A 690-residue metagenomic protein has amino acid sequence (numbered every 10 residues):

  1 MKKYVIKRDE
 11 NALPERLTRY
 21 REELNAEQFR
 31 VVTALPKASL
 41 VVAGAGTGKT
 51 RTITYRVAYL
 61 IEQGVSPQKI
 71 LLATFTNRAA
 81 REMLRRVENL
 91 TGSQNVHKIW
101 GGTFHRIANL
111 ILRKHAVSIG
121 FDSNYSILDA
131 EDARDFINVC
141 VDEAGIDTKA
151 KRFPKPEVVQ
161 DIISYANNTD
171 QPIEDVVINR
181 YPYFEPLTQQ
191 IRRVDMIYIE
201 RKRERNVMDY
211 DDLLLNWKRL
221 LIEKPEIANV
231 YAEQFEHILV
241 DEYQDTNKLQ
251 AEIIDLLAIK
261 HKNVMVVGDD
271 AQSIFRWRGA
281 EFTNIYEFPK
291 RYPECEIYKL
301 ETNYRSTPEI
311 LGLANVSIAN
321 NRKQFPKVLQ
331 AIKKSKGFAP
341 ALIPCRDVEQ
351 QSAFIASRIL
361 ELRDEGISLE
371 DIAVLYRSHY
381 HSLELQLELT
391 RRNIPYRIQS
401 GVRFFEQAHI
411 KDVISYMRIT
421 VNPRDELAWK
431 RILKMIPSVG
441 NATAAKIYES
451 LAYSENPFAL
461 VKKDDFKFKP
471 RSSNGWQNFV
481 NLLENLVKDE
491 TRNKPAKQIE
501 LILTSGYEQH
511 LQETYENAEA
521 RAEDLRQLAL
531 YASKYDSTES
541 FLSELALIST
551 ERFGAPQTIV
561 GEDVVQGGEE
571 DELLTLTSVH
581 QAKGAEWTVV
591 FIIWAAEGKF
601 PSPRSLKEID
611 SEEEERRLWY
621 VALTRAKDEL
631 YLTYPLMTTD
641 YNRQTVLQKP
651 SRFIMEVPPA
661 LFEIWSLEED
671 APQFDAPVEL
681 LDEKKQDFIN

Functional and structural regions predicted by a protein language model:
M1-E15, E663-N690: Acidic, low-complexity intrinsically disordered tails
M1-S123, I127, N229, G312-N315: P-loop NTPase Walker
L13, L17, R21-V42, T52-I53 (+6 more regions): Conserved helicase NTPase motor core
V41, A45-I53, P293-E296, E301-P395 (+1 more regions): Helicase P-loop NTPase motor core
V96-K98, V117-D212, I297-K299, N303 (+1 more regions): ATP-hydrolysis module of ASCE/P-loop NTPase motor domains, specifically the Walker B Asp-Glu catalytic pair
V96-L110, D129, P395-S415: Conserved beta-strand -> loop -> alpha-helix junction used to position metal-binding or nucleic-acid-contacting
G101-T103, D212, E572-S578: Conserved two-lobed SF2 helicase motor
R180, F184, S368, S382 (+3 more regions): Conserved helicase C-terminal RecA-like lobe
